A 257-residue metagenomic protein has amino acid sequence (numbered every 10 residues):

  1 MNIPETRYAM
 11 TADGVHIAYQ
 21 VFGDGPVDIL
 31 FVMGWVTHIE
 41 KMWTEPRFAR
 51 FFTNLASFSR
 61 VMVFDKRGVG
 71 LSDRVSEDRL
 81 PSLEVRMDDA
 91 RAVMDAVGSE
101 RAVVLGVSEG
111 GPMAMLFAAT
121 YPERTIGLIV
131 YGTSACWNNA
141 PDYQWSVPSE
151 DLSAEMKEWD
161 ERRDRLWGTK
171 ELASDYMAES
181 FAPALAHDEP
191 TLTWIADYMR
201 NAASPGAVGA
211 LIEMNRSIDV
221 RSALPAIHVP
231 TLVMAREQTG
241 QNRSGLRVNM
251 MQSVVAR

Functional and structural regions predicted by a protein language model:
M1-R257: Ligand-binding pocket scaffold of soluble enzyme catalytic domains
